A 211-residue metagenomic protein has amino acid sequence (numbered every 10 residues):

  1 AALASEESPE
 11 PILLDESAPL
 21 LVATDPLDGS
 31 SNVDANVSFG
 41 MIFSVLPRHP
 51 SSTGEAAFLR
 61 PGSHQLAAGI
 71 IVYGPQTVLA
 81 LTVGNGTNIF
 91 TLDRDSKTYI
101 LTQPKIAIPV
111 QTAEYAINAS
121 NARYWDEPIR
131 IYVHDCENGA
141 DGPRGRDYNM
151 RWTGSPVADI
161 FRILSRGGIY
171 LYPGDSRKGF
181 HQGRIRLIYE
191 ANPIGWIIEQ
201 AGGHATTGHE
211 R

Functional and structural regions predicted by a protein language model:
A1-R211: IMPase-like, lithium-sensitive Mg2+-dependent phosphomonoesterase catalytic core
